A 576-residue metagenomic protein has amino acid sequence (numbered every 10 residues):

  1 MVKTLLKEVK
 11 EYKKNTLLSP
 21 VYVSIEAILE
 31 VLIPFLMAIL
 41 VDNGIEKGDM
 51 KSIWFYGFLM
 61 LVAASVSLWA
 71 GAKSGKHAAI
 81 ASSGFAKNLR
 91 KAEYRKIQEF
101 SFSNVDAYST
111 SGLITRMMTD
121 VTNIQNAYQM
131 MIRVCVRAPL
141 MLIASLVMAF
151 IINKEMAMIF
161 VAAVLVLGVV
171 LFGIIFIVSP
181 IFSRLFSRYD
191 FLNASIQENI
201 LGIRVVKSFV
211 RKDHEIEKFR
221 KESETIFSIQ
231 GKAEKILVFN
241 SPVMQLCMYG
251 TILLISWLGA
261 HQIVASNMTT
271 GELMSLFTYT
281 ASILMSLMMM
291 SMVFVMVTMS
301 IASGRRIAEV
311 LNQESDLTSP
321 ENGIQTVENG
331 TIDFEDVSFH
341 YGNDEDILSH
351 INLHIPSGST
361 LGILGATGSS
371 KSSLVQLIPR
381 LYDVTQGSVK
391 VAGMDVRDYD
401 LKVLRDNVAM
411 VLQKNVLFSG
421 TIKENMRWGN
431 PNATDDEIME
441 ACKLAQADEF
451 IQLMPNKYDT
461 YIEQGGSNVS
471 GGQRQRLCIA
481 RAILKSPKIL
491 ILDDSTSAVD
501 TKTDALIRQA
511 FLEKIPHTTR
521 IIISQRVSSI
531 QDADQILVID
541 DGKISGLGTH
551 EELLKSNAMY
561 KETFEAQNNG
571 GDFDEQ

Functional and structural regions predicted by a protein language model:
M1-E30, M37, I45-L61, S74-S82 (+13 more regions): Membrane-integrated ABC transporters
E11, N15-I28, Y56, M60-W69 (+2 more regions): Transmembrane helices of ABC transporter permease
E11-K14, H77-A78, E99-S103, T119-I132 (+7 more regions): An intracellular "coupling" helix at the cytosolic face of ABC transporter transmembrane type-1 domains
V21-Y22, L29-D42, A63-T110, I114 (+12 more regions): Juxtamembrane helix-loop junctions of ABC transporter transmembrane domains
M37-V41, I97, M148-A149, I174 (+6 more regions): Hydrophobic alpha-helical interface/terminus motif in multipass membrane transporters
K47, S83, K91-T115, T119-V121 (+5 more regions): Short intracellular "coupling" helices and adjacent cytoplasmic loop segments at the cytosolic face of multi-pass
D49-F55, M148-A162, K232-R306, V310-L311: Helix-loop-helix
T326-Q576: ABC-type nucleotide-binding domain
